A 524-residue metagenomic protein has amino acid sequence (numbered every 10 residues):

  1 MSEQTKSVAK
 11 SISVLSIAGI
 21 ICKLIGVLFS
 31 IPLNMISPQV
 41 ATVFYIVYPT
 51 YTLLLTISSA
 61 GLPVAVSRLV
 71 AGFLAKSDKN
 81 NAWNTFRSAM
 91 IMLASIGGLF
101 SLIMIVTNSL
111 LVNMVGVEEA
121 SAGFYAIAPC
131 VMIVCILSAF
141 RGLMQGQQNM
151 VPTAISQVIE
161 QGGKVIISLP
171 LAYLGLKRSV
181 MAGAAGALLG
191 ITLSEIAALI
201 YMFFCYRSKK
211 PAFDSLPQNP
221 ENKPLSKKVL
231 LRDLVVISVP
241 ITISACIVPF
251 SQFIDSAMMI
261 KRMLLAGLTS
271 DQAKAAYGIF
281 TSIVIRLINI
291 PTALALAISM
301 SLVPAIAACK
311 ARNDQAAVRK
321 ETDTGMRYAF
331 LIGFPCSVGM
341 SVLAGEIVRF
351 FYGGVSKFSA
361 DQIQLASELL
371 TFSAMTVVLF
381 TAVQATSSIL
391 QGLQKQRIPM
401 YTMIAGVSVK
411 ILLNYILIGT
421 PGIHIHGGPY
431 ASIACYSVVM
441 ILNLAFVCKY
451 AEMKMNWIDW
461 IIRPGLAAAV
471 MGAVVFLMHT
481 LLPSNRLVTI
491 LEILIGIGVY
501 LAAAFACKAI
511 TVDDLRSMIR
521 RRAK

Functional and structural regions predicted by a protein language model:
M1-V27, N80, N84, E221-V248 (+1 more regions): N-terminal membrane topogenesis motif
S7-V64, S101, I105, C130-V131 (+1 more regions): Signature of the first transmembrane helix
G72-A89, A276-A374: Specific pore-lining/lateral-gate transmembrane helices of multi-pass inner-membrane transport and insertion machines
L99-S121, S337-A360, L413-Y415, T420: Short membrane-interface helical motifs at transmembrane helix boundaries in multi-pass membrane transporters
V117-F140, F358-T386: Alpha-helical transmembrane segments of multi-pass membrane proteins
C135-S156, M375-A405: Membrane-interface junctions at transmembrane-helix termini in multi-pass inner-membrane proteins
V151, G162-I200, R397, V407-I441 (+2 more regions): Membrane-interface helix-loop junctions in multi-pass transport and translocation proteins
F476-K524: Membrane-proximal transmembrane or re-entrant/amphipathic helices at the cytosolic face
